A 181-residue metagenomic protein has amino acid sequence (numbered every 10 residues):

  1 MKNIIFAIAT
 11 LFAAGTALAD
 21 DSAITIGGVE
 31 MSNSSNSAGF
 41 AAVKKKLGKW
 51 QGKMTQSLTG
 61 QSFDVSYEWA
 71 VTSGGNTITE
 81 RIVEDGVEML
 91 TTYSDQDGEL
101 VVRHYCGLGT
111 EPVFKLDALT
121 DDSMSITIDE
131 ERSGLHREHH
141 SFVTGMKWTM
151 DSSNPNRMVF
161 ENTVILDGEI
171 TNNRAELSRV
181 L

Functional and structural regions predicted by a protein language model:
M1-I4: Positively charged n-region of N-terminal signal peptides that target proteins for export
A17-A19: Boundary at the C-terminal end of the N-terminal hydrophobic targeting segment
I24, P155-L181: Edge beta-strand at a domain terminus
G27-G28, N33-N36, G52-E138: Central antiparallel beta-sheet cores of small beta-barrel/beta-sandwich binding domains
S34-K49: N-terminal helix-cap/turn-to-beta initiation motif at the start of protein domains
L47-K53, F160: A short, Trp-centered hydrophobic/proline-enriched beta-strand micro-motif
H140-G145: Amphipathic hydrophobic-ligand
